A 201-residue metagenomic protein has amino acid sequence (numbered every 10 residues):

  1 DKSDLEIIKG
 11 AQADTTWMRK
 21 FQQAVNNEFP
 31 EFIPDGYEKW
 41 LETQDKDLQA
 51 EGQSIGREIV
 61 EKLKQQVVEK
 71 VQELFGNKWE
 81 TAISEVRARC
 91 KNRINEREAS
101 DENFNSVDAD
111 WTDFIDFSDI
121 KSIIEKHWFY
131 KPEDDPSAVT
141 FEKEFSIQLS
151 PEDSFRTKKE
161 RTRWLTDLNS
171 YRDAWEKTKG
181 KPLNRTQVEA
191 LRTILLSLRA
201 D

Functional and structural regions predicted by a protein language model:
D1-D201: Amphipathic alpha-helical interface elements
